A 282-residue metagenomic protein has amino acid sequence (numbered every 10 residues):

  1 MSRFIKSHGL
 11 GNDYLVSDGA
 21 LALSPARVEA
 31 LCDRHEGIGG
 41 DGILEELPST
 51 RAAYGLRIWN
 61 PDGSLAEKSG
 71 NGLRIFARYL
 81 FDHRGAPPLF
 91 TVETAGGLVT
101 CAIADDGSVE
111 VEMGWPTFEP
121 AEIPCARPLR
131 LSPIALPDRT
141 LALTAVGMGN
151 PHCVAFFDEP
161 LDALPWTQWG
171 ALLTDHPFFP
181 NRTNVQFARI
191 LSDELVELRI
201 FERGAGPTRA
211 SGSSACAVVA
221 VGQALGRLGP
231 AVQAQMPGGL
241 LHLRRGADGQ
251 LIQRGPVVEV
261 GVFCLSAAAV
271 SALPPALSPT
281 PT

Functional and structural regions predicted by a protein language model:
M1-D106, V154-T282: A glycine-rich beta-to-alpha transition motif near the start of alpha/beta enzyme domains, typified by
V111: Basic, amphipathic DNA-recognition helix from helix-turn-helix-like DNA-binding domains
G114: Segments forming oxygen-rich coordination pockets for charged ligands
T117-A142, Q168: Active-site glycine-rich loop that binds ribose-phosphate moieties when present
S132-D162: Internal active-site segments that recognize and position negatively charged phosphoryl groups and nucleotide moieties
